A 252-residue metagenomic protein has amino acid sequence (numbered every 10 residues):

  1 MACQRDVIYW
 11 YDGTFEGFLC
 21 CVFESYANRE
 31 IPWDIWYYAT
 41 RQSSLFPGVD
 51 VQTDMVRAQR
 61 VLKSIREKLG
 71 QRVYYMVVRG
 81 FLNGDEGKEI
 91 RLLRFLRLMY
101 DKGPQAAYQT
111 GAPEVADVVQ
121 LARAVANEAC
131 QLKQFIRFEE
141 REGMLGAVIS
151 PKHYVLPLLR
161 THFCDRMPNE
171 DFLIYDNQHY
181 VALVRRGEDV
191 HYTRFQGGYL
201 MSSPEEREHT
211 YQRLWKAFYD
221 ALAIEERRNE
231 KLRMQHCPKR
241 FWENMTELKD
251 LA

Functional and structural regions predicted by a protein language model:
A2-M55: N-terminal ordered "arm"
Q4-I8, L145, L200: Glycine- and acidic
G17-N28, L93-L98, T161-D165, Q212-D220: Short, hydrophobic/amphipathic alpha-helical patches that form generic packing surfaces within helical domains
P32, Q71, Q131, F172-L173 (+2 more regions): Intrinsically disordered or highly flexible coil/loop and linker segments, enriched in small and charged/polar residues
W36-C130: Charged, alpha-helical interface segments at or near domain boundaries
Q52-R57, V190-M201: Acidic, Ser/Thr-rich peripheral helices and adjacent loops at domain boundaries
P104-F195: Internal, well-folded beta-alpha domain core
N169-D171, N177, A182-R186, L200-A252: Long, compositionally biased intrinsically disordered terminal regions
